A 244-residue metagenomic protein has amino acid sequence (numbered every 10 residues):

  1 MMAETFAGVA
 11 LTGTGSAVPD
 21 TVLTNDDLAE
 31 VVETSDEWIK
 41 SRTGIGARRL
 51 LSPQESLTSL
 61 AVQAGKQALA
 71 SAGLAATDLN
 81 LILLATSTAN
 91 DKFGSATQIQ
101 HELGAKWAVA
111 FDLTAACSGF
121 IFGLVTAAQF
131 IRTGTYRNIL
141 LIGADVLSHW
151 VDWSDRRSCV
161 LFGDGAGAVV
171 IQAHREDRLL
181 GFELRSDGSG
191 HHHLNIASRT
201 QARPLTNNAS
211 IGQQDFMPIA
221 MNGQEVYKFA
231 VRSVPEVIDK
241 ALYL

Functional and structural regions predicted by a protein language model:
M1-Q54, D155-K228, R232, E236: Condensing-enzyme catalytic core mediating Claisen C-C bond formation in acyl metabolism
E4, L74-T77, G134: Structured loop/turn residues at beta-strand edges in well-structured enzyme cores
T12, I39, T77-L84, F111-T114 (+2 more regions): Beta-strand segments within the central parallel beta-sheet cores of soluble alpha/beta enzyme folds
A17, A85-D91, A115-F120, G143-S148 (+1 more regions): Acidic, glycine-rich active-site loops and adjacent beta-strand->loop/helix elements that engage anionic groups
W38-S59, T86-I139: Conserved catalytic cysteine-centered active-site region of acyl-thioester-dependent Claisen-condensing enzymes
A64-N80, V237-L244: Phosphate/pyrophosphate-binding loops at sites that engage ATP/ADP/AMP, CoA/4′-phosphopantetheine, polyphosphate
R132-A166: Flexible, glycine-rich active-site loops centered on histidine and acidic residues that chelate a metal or position
